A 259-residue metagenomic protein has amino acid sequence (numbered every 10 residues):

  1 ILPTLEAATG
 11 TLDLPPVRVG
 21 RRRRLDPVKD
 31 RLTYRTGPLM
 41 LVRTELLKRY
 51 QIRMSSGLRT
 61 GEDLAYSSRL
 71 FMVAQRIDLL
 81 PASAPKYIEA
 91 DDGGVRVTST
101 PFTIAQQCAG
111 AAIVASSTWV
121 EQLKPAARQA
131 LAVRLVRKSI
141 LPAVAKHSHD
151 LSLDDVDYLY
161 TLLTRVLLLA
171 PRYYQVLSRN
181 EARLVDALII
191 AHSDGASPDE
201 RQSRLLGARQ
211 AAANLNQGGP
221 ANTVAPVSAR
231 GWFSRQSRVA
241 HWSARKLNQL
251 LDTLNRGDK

Functional and structural regions predicted by a protein language model:
I1-W119: Donor-binding/catalytic cores of nucleotide-activated saccharide and glycerol-phosphate transferases/polymerases
A74, T118, S139, A143-S148 (+1 more regions): Generic structural signal for hydrophobic core residues of well-folded globular domains
I88, G110-T118, K138-A143, Y158-L162: Hydrophobic alpha-helical membrane segments, chiefly transmembrane helices and signal peptide h-regions, characterized
T98-A126, G219-G231, R235: Generic detector of solvent-exposed, compositionally biased contiguous segments
Q107-A132, L168-Y174, S193-S203: C-terminal, non-catalytic tails of nucleotide-sugar-dependent glycosyltransferases
A127-D154: P-loop NTPase catalytic cores that bind/hydrolyze ATP
H149-K259: Membrane-interface aromatic/basic loop that binds lipid-linked glycans or pyrophosphate carriers, typified by
